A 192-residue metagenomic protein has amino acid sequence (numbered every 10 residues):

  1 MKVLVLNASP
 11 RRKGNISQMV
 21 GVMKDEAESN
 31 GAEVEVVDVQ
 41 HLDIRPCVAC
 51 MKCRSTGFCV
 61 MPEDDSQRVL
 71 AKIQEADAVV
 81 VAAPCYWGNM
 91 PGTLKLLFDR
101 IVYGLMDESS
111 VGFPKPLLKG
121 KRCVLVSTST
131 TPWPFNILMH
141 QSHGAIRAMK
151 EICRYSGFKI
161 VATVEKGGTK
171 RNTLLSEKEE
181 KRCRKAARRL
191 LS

Functional and structural regions predicted by a protein language model:
M1-A32, P132, G167: N-terminal beta1-alpha1 ligand-phosphate binding loop
A8, N30, M139, H143-S192: Glycine-rich phosphate/pyrophosphate-binding loop and the adjoining helix
Q18-G21, A49-K52, L94-L97, L138-Q141 (+1 more regions): Short, glycine/charged-enriched secondary-structure capping and boundary segments
E33-D43: A short beta-strand-loop structural module common to alpha/beta enzyme folds
V39-H41, T128, K166: Active-site loop/turn elements of alpha/beta-hydrolase fold enzymes, especially the short glycine-/histidine-rich
D43-L70: Cysteine-cluster motifs in flexible loop/terminal segments that predominantly coordinate metals
P62-K150: Helix-loop-strand module that forms the ligand-binding subsite of alpha/beta enzymes
